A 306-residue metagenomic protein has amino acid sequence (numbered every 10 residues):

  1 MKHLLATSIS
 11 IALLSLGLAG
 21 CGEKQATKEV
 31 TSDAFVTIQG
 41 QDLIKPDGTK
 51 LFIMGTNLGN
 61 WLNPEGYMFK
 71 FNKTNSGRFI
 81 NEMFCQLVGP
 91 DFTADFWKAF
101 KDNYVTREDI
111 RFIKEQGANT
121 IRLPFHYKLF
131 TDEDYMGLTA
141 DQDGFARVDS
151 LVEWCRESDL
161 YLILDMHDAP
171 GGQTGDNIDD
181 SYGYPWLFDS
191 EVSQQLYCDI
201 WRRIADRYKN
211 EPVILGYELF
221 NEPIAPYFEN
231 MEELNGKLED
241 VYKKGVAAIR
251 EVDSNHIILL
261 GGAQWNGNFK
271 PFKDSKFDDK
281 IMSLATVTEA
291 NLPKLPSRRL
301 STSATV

Functional and structural regions predicted by a protein language model:
M1-S8: Bacterial N-terminal signal peptides that target proteins for export
I9-L14: Hydrophobic helical h-region of N-terminal Sec-dependent signal peptides in bacterial secretory/periplasmic proteins
G17-G20: C-terminal motif of bacterial Sec signal peptides marking the signal peptidase cleavage site
E23-A118: N-terminal carbohydrate-binding accessory modules
F35, Q195-G216, F220-V306: Extracellular glycoside hydrolase catalytic/binding regions
V36, F92-I121, T131, Y135-L219 (+1 more regions): An active-site-proximal structural segment forming one wall of the substrate-binding cleft that immediately precedes
I53-T56, I121-L123, L162-L164, L215-Y217 (+2 more regions): Hydrophobic faces of well-ordered beta-strands that scaffold small-molecule active sites in alpha/beta enzyme cores
G59-N63, T120, Y127-T131, D168-G171 (+3 more regions): Solvent-exposed loop/turn segments at secondary-structure junctions within structured extracellular/periplasmic domains
